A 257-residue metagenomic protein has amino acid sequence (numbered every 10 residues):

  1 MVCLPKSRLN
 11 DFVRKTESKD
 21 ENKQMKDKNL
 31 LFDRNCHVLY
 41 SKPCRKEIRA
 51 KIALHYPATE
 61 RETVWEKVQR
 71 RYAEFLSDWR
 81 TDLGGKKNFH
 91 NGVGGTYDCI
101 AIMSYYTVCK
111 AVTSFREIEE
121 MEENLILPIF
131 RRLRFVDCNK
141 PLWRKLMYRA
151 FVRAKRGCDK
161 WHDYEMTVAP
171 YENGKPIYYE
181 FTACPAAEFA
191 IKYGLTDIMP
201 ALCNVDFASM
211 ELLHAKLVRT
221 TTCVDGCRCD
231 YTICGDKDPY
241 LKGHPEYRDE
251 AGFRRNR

Functional and structural regions predicted by a protein language model:
R8-Q24: Short, Lys/Arg-enriched N-terminal segments with co-localized hydrophobic residues within the first ~10-30 amino acids
K26-Y106: N-terminal, charged low-complexity regulatory/assembly segments
Y97-K192: Amphipathic interaction/junction segments at domain boundaries or subunit interfaces
T167-D225: Short, hydrophobic/π-rich interface segment
A186-E188, D236-G243: Short, charged/polar, Gly/Pro-enriched secondary-structure boundary elements
A208, E246-R257: Short, cationic low-complexity segments
G226-G235: C-terminal edge-of-domain segments
